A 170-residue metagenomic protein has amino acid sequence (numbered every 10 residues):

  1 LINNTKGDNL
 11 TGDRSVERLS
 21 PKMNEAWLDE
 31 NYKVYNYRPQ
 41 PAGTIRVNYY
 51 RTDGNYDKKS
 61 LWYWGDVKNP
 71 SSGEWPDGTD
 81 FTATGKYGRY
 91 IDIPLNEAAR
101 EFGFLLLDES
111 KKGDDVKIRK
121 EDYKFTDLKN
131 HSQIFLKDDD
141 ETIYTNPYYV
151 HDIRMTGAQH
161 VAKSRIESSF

Functional and structural regions predicted by a protein language model:
N3-R38, S110-Y144: Structured interaction patches on ligand/partner-binding surfaces of diverse proteins
T5-D13, G54-E97, E109-K117: Aromatic-rich carbohydrate-binding modules that target alpha-glucans
L19-N24, G85-Y87, N130-S132, A162-S168: Ser/Thr- and Asn-enriched, surface-exposed coil loops between beta-strands
P39-T44: Short domain-boundary/entry signatures in modular proteins, especially in secreted/extracellular architectures
I45-Y50: A short, amphipathic beta-strand motif
R100-F104: Exposed beta-strand face motif in extracellular beta-rich ectodomains
T142-R154: Long, highly charged low-complexity segments enriched in Glu/Asp and Lys/Arg with interspersed Ser/Thr
D152-F170: N-terminal non-catalytic regions of secreted/periplasmic and cell-surface proteins
